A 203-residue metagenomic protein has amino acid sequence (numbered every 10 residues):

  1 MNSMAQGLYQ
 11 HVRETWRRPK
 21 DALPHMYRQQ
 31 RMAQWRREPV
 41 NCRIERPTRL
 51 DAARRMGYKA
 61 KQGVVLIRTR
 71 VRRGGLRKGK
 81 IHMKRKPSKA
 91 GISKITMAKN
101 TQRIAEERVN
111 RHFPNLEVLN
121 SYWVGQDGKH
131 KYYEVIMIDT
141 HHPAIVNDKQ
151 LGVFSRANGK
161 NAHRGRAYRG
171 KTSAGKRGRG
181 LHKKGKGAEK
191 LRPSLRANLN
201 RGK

Functional and structural regions predicted by a protein language model:
M1-Q62, K84-K203: Low-complexity, rRNA-contacting terminal tracts
R54-L76: Histone-fold modules and their flanking histone-like tails across chromatin and transcription assemblies
G75-R77, P143-A144: Residue-level signal for secondary-structure boundary sites
R77-K78, L116: Amphipathic alpha-helical interaction segments
